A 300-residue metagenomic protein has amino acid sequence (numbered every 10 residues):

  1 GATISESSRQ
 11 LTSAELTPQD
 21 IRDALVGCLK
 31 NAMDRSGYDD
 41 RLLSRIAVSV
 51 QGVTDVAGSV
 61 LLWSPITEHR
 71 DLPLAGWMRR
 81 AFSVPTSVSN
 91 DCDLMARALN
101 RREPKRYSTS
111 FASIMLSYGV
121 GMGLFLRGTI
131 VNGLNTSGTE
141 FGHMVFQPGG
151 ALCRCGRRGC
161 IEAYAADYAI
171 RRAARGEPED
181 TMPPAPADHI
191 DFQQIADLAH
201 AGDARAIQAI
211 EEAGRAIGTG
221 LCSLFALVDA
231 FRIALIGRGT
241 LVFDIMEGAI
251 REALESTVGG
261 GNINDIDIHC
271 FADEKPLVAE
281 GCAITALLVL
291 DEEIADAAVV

Functional and structural regions predicted by a protein language model:
G1-L42, S83, R102-P104, R157 (+1 more regions): ATP-binding/phosphotransfer module of carbohydrate and carboxylate kinases, centering on a glycine-rich
L42-S49, V53-A169, L287-V300: Phosphate-binding/catalytic loop of phosphoryl-transfer enzymes
